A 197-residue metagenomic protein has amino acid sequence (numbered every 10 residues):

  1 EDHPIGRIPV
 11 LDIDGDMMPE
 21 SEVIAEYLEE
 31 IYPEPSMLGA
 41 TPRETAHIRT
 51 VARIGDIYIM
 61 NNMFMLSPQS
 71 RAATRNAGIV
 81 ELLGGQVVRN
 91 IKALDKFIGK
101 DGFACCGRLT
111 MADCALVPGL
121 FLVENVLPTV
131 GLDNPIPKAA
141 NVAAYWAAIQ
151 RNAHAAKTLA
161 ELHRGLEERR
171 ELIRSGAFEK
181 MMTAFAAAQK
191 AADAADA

Functional and structural regions predicted by a protein language model:
E1-I91, D95, K100-A104, G176 (+1 more regions): GST-like domain detector, emphasizing the conserved glutathione-binding G-site in the N-terminal thioredoxin-like
E22, M63, L127, L159-L162: Short, flexible helix/strand-to-coil boundary loops that buttress conserved ligand/catalytic motifs in alpha/beta
L28-E29, L116, L166-E168: Short secondary-structure boundary/hinge segments and terminal tails
Y58-N61, N125, R170-I173: Secretory-pathway/luminal and periplasmic proteins that interact with or process carbohydrate-rich
M63, A104-T129, K138-A143, A148-I149: GST superfamily/GST-like fold recognition
T74-E81, P128-I136: Acidic, serine/threonine/proline-rich low-complexity intrinsically disordered regions
L122, D133-E168: A contiguous, mid-protein "functional segment" used to position or interact with cofactors/ions or partner subunits
A160-A186: Long, charge-rich low-complexity segments
